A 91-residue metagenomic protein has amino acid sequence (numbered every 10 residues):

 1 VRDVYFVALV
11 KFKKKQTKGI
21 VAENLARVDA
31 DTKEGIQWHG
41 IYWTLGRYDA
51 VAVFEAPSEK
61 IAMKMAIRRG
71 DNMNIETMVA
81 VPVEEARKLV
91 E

Functional and structural regions predicted by a protein language model:
V1-A30, E34, T44-Y48, E59-K60 (+1 more regions): Short S/T/G/P-rich N-terminal loop/turn motif that feeds into the first structured element of a domain
K33-I36, G70-N72: Short, well-ordered coil/turn elements that cap or connect secondary structure elements
G35-I41, E76: A short linear hydrophobic-aromatic micro-motif
H39-T44, M65-I67: Short, flexible, solvent-exposed loop/turn segments with mixed acidic/basic and small polar residues
A56-V83: An amphipathic, aromatic/His-enriched active-site/gating alpha helix that lines ligand/cofactor pockets
